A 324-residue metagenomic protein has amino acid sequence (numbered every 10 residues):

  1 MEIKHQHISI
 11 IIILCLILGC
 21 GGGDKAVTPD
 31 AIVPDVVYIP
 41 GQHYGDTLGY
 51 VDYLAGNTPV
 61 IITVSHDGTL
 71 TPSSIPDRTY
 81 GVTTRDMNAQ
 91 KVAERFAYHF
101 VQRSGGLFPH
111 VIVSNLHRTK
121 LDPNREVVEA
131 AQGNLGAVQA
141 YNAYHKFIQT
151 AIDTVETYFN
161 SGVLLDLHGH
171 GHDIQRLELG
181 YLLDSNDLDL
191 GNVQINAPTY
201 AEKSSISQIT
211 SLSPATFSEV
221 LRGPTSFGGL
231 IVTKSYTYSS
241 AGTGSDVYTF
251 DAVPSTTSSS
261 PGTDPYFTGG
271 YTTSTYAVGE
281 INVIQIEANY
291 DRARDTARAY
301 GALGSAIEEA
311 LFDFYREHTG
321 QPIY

Functional and structural regions predicted by a protein language model:
M1-S9: Bacterial N-terminal signal peptides that target proteins for export
I8-I11, S104: Hydrophobic alpha-helical segments and their boundary regions
I11, L16-V37: Bacterial Sec-dependent N-terminal signal peptides
V27-Y324: N-terminal catalytic or cofactor-binding beta/alpha core of small enzyme domains
